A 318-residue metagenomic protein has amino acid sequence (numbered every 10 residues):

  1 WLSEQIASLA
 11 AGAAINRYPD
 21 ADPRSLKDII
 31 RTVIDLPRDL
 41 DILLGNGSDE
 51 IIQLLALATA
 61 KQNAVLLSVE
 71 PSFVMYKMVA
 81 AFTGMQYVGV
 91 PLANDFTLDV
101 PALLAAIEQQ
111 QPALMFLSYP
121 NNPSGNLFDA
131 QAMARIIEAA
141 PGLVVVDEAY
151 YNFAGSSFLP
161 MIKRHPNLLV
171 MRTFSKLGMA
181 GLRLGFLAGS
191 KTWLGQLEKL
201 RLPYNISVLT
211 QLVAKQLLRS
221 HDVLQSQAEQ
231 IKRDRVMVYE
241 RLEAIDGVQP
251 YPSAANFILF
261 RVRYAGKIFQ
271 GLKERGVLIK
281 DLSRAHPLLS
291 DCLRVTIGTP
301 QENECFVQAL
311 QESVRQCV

Functional and structural regions predicted by a protein language model:
W1-D49, L54: N-terminal small-domain helix-loop-helix segment of the aminotransferase-like
N16, A58-L117: PLP-dependent aminotransferase-like
E70, G89-N94, E148, R172 (+1 more regions): Short beta->alpha connector loops at strand-helix junctions that form conserved, small/polar/Pro-enriched
N94-E148, N152: Active-site phosphate-binding strand-loop segment of PLP-dependent enzymes
N167-A244, Q249-P250: PLP-dependent aminotransferase class I/II
I231-K232, V236, L242-R275: Conserved PLP-binding catalytic core of the aspartate aminotransferase-like
E274-R275, R284-V318: PLP-dependent enzyme catalytic core of the Aspartate aminotransferase-like
